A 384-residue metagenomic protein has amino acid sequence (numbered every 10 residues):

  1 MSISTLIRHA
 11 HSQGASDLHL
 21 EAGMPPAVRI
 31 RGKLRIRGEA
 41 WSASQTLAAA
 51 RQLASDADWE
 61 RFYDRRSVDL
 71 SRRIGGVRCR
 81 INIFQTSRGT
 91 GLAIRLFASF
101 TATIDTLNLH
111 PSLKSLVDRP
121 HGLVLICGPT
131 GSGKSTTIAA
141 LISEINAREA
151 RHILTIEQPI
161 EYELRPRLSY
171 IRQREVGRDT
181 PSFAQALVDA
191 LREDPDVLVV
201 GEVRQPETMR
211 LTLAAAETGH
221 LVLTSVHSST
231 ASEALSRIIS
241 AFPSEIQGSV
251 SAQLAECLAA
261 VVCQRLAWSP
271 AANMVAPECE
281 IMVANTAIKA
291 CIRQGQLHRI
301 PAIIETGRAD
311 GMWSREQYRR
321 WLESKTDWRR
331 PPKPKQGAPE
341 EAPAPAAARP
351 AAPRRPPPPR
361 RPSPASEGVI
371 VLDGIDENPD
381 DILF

Functional and structural regions predicted by a protein language model:
M1-F384: Short, flexible helix-loop junctions that flank or precede catalytic/ligand sites
